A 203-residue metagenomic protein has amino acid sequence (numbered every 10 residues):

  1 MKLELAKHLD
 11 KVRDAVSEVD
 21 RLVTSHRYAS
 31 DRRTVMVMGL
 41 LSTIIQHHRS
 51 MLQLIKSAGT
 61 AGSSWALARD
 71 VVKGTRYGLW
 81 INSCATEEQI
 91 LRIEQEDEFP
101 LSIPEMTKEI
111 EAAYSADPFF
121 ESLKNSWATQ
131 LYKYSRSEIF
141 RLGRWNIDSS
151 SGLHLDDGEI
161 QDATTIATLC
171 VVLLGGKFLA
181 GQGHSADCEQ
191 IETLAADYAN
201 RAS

Functional and structural regions predicted by a protein language model:
M1-T43: N-terminal, Lys/Arg-enriched amphipathic/low-complexity engagement segments that precede the first folded domain
H8-V16, G152-S203: Amphipathic, Lys/Arg-enriched alpha-helical patches that create a basic surface for binding polyanionic ligands
R13, L41, I45, A68-V72 (+4 more regions): Generic structural concept
R21-M36, Q46-R49, Q53-S137: Short non-catalytic regulatory patches outside canonical folded cores
R32, M36-T43, S63, L155-A167: Short, contiguous, pocket-lining structural segments that sit at or immediately flank catalytic/ligand-binding sites
L41-H48, G143-D148: Active-site-adjacent bridging/hinge elements
S83-I90, G143-N146, L179-D187: Structured alpha-helical bundle/scaffold domains in large eukaryotic membrane-trafficking regulators
A116-L179: Acidic/Ser/Thr-rich, low-complexity mid-to-C-terminal regulatory regions of eukaryotic proteins
